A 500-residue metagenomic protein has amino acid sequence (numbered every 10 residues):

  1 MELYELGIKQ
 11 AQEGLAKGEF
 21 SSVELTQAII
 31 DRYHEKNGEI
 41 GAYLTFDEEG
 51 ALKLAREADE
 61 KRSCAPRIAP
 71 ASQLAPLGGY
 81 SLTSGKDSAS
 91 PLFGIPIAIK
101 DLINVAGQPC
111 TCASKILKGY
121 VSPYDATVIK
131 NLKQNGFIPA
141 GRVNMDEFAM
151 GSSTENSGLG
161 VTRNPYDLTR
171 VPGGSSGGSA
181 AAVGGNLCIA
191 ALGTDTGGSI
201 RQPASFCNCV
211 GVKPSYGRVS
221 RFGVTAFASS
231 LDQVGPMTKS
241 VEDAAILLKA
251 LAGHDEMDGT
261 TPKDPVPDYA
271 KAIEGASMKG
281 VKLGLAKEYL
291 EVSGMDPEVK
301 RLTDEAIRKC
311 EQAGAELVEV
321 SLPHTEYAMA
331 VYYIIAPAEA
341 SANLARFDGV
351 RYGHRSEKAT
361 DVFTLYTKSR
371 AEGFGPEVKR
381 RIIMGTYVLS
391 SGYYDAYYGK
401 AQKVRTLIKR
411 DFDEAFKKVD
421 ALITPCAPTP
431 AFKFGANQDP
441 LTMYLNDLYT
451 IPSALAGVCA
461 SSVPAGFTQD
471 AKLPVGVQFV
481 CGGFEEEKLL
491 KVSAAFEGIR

Functional and structural regions predicted by a protein language model:
M1-L52, A313, Y387: An N-terminal boundary/leader segment
G18, G94, Q134, C188 (+7 more regions): Glycine-rich, small-residue loops and helix-cap segments that act as flexible hinges at active-site edges
I29, A51, K100, L132 (+5 more regions): Conserved hydrophobic/aromatic pocket- or pore-lining residues that grip, position, or stack substrates in active sites
D31, E35, G185-A190, T194-S293 (+3 more regions): Structural helix-boundary/capping segments
G41, D258-V266, V281-K282, A286-Y289 (+4 more regions): Flexible, acidic loop-helix segments that line cofactor/substrate-binding pockets
A51-R56, G136-F137: Long amphipathic alpha-helix in the N-terminal Rossmann-like dinucleotide-binding domain of NAD(P)-dependent
E60-S90: Intrinsic disorder/low-complexity segments
L92-V234, A286-E288, A338, T424-L441: Short glycine/serine-rich loop/turn segments
